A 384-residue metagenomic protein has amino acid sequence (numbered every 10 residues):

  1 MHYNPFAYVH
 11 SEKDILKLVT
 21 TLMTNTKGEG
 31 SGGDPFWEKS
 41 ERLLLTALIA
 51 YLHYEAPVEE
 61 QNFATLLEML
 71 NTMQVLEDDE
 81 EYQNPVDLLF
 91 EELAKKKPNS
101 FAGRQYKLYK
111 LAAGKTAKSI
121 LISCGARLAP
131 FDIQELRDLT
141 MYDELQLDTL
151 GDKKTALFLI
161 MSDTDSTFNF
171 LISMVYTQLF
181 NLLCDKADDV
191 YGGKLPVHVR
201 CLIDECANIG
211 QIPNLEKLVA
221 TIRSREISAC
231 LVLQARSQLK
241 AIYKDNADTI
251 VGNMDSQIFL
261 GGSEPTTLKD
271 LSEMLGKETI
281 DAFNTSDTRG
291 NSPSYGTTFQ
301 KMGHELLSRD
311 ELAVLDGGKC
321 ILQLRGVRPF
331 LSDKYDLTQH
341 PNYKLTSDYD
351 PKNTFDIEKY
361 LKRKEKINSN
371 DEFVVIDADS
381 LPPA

Functional and structural regions predicted by a protein language model:
M1-I227, I242, D310-L331, T338-P341 (+1 more regions): P-loop NTPase motor domains
V219-I321: Conserved ATP-driven motor cores of ASCE-family P-loop NTPases powering translocation/secretion/packaging/pilus
